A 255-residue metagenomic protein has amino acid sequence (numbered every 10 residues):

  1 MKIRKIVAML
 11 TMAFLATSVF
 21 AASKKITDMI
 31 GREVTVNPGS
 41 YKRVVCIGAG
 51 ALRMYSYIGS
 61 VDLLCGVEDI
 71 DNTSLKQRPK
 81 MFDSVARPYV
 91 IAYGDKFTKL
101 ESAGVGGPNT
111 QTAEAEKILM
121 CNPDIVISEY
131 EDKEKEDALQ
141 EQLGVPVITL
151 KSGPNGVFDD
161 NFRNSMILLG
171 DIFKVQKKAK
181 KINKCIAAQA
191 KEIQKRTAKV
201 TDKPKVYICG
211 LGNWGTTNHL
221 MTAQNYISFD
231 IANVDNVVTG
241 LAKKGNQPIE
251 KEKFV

Functional and structural regions predicted by a protein language model:
M1-L10: Bacterial N-terminal signal peptides that target proteins for export
M9-S18: Bacterial N-terminal signal peptides
V19-Y57, K177-I208: Bacterial Sec-exported substrate-binding components of ABC uptake systems
M29-G31, L100-E114, G153, L241-E252: Short helix-initiation/N-cap motifs at beta->coil->alpha
Y41, V105-T110, E114-E131, K251-V255: Proline-aspartate-enriched helix->loop->beta-strand connector
L52-K117, I125, V237: A short, structured surface patch at a secondary-structure boundary
K135-W214, D235-G240, N246-P248: Extracytoplasmic substrate-binding proteins
N218-G245: Alpha-helical, coiled-coil/dimerization segments enriched in small aliphatic residues
